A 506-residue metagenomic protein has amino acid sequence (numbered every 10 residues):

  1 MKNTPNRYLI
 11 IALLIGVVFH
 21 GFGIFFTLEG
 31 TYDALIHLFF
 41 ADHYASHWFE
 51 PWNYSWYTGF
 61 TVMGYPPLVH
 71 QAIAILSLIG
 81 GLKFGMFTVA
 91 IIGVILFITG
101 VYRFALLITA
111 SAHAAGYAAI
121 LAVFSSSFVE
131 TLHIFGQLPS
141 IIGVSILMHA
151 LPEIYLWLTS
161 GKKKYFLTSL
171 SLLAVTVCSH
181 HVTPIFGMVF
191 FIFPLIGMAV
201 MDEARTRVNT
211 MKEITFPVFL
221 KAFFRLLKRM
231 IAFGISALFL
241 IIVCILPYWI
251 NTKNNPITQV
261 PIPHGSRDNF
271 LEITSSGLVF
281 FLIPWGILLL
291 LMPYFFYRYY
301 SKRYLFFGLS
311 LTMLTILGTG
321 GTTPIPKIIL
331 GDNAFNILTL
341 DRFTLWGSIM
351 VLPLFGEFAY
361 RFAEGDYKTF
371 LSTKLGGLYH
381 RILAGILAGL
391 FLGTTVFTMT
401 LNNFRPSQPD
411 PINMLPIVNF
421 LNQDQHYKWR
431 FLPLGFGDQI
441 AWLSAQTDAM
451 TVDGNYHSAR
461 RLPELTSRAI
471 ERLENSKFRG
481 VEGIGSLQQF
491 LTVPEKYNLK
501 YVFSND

Functional and structural regions predicted by a protein language model:
M1-L421, W442-T447, Y456, V493 (+2 more regions): Membrane-embedded transmembrane-helix bundle of lipid-linked glycan/lipid transferases
L96, I412, L434-G435, G485: Residue-level recognition of alpha-helix initiation/capping sites
N422-L465, Y501-N505: Short periplasmic/luminal acceptor-recognition loop of GT-C membrane glycosyltransferases, typified by
T451-K500: Luminal/periplasmic acceptor-recognition loop/helix of membrane-associated glycosyltransferases
